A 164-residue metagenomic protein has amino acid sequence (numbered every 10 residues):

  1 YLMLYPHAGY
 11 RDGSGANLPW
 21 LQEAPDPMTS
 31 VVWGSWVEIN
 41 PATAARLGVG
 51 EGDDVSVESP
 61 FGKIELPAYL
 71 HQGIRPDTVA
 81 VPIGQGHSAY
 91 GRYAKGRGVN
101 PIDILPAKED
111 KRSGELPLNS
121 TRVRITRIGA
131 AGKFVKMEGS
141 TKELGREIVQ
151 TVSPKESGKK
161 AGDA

Functional and structural regions predicted by a protein language model:
Y1-A164: A cross-kingdom feature strongest in bacterial/archaeal respiratory oxidoreductases
